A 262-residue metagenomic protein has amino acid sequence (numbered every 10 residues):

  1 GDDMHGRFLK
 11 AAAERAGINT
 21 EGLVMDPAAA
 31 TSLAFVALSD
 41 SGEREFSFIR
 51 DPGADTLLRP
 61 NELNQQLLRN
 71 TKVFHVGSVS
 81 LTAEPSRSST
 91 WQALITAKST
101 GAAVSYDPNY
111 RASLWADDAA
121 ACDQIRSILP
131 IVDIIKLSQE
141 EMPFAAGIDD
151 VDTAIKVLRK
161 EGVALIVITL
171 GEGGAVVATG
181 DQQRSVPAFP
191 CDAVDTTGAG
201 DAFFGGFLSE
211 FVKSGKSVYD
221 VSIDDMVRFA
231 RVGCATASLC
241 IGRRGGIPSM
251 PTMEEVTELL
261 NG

Functional and structural regions predicted by a protein language model:
G1-S78, T257-G262: Conserved N-terminal subdomain of the carbohydrate kinase-like
A12-R15, S39-G42, A121-I125, T153-I155 (+1 more regions): Short, hinge-like loop/turn segments at secondary-structure boundaries
I18, A102, G246: Short glycine/serine/threonine/alanine-rich loop segments
D26, G77, S138, T169 (+1 more regions): Conserved residues at the C-terminal ends of beta-strands
S32, S78-T82, A237, R243-G246: Glycine-rich phosphate/pyrophosphate-binding beta-alpha loops
P52-N61, L114-A120, I148, V218: Short gly/ser/thr-rich secondary-structure transition/capping motifs
V73, V79-V157, V163, G173-G174: Conserved beta-alpha-beta core of the PfkB/ribokinase-like small-molecule kinase fold
I95-T96, G147-G262: Conserved phosphate-binding/catalytic region of the ribokinase-like
